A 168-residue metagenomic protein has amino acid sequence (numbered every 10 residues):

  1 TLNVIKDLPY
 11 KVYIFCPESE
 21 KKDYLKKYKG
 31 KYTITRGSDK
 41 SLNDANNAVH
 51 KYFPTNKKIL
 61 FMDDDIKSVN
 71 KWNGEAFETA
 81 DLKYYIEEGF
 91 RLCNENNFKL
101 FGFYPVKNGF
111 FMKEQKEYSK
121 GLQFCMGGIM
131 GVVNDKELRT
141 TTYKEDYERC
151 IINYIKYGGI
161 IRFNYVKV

Functional and structural regions predicted by a protein language model:
T1-P9, E20-K26: Short, well-formed alpha-helical segments that are part of the catalytic scaffolds of diverse glycosyltransferases
N3, V166-V168: Short, intrinsically disordered, charge-balanced linker/junction segments flanking boundaries in proteins
K11, K58, G159: Residues at the starts of beta-strands that form the adenosine-phosphate
K11-E18, F101: Short, hydrophobic beta-strand segments that form beta-sheet elements in well-ordered domains
F15-M62, K67-D81: Active-site-proximal specificity loops/subdomain of glycosyltransferases
N56, E95-K99, G158: Short, high-confidence coil segments that cap the C-terminus of an alpha-helix and link into the following beta-strand
V69-E148: Conserved catalytic core of nucleotide-sugar-dependent glycosyltransferases
T142-V166: A short, conserved alpha-helix in the catalytic core of glycosyltransferases
